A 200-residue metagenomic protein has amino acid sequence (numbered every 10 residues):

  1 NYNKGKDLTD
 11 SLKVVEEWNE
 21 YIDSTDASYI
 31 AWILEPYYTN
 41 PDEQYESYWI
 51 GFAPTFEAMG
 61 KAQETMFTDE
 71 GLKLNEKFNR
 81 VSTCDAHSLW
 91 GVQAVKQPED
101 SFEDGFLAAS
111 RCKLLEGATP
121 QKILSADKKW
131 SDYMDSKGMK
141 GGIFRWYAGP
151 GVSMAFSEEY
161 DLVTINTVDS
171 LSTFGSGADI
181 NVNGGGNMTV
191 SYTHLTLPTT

Functional and structural regions predicted by a protein language model:
N1, S11, S47-I50, L107-C112 (+1 more regions): Short, structured motif recognition centered on aromatic/hydrophobic residues
N1, V81-K113, L195: Intrinsic disorder/low-complexity detector
N3-L12, L115-Q121: Short, surface-exposed ligand-recognition loops at beta-strand->loop->(often short) alpha-helix junctions that present
E16-Y48, S131-I165, T173, L195: Short, glycine- and small/hydrophobic-rich beta-strand elements in well-ordered beta-sheets
T55-T65, S170-I180: Short amphipathic alpha-helices within nucleic acid-binding modules
K96-G142: Surface-exposed interaction/gating patches
T193-T199: Conserved small/polar residues in nucleotide/adenosyl-binding loops
